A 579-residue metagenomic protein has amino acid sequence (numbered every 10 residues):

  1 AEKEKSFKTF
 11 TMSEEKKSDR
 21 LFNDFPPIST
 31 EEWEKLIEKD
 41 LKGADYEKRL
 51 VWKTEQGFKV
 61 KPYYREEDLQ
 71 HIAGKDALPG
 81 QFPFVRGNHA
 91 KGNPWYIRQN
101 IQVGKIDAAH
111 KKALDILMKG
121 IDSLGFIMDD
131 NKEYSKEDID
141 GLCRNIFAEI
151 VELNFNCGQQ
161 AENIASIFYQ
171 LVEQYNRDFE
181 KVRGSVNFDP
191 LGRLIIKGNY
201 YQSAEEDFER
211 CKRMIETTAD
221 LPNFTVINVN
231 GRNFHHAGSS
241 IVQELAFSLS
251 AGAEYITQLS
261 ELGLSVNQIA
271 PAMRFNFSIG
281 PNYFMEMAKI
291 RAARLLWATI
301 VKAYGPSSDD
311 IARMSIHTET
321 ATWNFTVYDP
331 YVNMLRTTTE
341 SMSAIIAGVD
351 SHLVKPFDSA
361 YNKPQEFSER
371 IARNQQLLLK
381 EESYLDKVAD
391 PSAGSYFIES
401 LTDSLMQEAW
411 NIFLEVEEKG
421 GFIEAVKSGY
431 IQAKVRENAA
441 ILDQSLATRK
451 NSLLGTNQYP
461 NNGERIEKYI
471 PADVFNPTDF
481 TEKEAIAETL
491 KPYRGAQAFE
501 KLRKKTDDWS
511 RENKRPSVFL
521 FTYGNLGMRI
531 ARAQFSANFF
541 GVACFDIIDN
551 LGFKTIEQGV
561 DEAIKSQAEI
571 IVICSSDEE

Functional and structural regions predicted by a protein language model:
F7-N282, Y304, R313-H317, I345 (+8 more regions): Catalytic alpha/beta active-site cores
S13-E31, R49-W52, F58-F84, D350 (+2 more regions): Intrinsic disorder at enzyme termini
V51-K59, N187-L191, N230-H236, I269-G280 (+4 more regions): A glycine-rich phosphate-binding loop feature that marks nucleotide/adenosyl-phosphate handling sites
G57, G120, N176, W297 (+4 more regions): Conserved, mostly hydrophobic/aromatic
F155-I167, Y200-I215, D329-L335, E340 (+4 more regions): Phosphate/diphosphate-binding loops
A219-Q258, T338-F413: Mobile "lid/hinge" segments at catalytic clefts and subdomain interfaces of large enzymes
S239-L245, G280-A292, A321-M334, N362-A372 (+4 more regions): Short glycine/threonine-rich loop-to-helix capping motif typified by GTGT followed within a few residues by an Asp-Pro
L249-G252, N276-P364, S368-A372: Glycine-rich anion/phosphate-binding loop at the beta-strand->alpha-helix junction
